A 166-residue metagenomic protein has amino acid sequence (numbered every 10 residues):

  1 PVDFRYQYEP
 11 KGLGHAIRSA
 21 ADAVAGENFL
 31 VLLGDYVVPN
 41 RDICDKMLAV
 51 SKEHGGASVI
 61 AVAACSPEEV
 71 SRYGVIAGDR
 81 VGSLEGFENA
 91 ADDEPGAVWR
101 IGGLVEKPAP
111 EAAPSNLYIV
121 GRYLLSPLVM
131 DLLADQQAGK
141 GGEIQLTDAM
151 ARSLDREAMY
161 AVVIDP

Functional and structural regions predicted by a protein language model:
P1-E94, A134: Conserved beta-loop-beta/alpha segment of the NTase-like Rossmann-fold superfamily that binds/positions NTPs
L30, L48, K52, S83-P166: Catalytic-core segments of class I nucleotidyltransferases/pyrophosphorylases that form NMP-activated intermediates
